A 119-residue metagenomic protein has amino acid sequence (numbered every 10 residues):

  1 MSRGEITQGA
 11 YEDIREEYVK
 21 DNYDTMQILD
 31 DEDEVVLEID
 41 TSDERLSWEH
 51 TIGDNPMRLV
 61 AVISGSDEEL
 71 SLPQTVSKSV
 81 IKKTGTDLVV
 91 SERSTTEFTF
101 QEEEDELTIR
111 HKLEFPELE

Functional and structural regions predicted by a protein language model:
M1-S77, T84-E119: Small cysteine-rich, disulfide-bonded extracellular modules of the LU/uPAR three-finger superfamily and closely related
